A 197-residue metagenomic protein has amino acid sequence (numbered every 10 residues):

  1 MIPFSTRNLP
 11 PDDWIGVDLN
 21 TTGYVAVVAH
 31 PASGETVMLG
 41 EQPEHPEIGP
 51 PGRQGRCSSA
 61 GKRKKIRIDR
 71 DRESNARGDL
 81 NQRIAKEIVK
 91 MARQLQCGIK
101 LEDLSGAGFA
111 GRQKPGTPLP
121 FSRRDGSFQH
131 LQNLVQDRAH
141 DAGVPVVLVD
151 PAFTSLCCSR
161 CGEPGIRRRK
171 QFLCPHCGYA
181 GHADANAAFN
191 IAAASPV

Functional and structural regions predicted by a protein language model:
M1-V197: Positively charged, helix-rich recognition surfaces that bind polyanionic ligands
